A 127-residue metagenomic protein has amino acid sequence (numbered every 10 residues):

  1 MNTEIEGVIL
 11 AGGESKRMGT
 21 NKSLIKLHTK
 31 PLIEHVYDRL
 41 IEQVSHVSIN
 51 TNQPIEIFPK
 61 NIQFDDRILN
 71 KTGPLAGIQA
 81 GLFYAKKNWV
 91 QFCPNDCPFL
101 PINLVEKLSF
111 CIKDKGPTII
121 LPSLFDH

Functional and structural regions predicted by a protein language model:
N2-H127: Nucleotide and nucleotide-moiety/phosphate-recognizing core
